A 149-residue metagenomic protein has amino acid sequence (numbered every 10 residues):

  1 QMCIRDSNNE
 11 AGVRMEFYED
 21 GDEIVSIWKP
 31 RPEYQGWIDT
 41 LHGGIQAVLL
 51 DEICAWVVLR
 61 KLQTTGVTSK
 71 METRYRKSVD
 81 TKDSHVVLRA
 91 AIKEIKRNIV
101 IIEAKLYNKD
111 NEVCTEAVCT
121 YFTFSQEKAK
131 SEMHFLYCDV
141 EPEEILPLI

Functional and structural regions predicted by a protein language model:
M2-I4: Short, small-residue-biased leader/transition segments that mark boundaries at the very start of proteins
A11-V13, D22-I24, G44, V67-M71 (+1 more regions): A generic structural signal for short beta-strands and their flanking turns/coil linkers
M15-Y18, I92: Short amphipathic beta-strand and strand-loop transition segments with alternating hydrophobic
V25-D51: A conserved, well-ordered hydrophobic junction motif at loop->secondary-structure transitions
I27-K29, E72-R74, R89-A91, K105 (+1 more regions): Residue-level recognition of well-ordered beta-strand positions that form the cores of beta-sheet-rich folds across
I53-V87, I92: Hydrophobic beta-strand-centered segment that forms part of the acyl-chain substrate-binding groove
D80-K82, K93-I149: HotDog/MaoC-like acyl-thioester-processing domains
